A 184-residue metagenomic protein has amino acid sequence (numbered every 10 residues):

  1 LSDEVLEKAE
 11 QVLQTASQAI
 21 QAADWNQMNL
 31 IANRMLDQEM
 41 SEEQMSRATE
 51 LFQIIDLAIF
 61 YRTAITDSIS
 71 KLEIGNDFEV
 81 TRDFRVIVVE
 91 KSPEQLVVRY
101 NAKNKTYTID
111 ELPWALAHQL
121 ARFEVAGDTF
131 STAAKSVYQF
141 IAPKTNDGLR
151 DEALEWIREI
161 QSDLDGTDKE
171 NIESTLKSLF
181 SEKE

Functional and structural regions predicted by a protein language model:
L1-E184: Compositionally biased alpha-helical segments
